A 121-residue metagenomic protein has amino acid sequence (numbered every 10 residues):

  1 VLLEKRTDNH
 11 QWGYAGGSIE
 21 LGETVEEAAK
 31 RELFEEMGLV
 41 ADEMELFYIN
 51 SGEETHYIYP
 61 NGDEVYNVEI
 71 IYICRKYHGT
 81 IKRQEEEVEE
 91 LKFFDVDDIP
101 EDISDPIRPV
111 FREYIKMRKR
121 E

Functional and structural regions predicted by a protein language model:
V1-Y14, A41: N-terminal strand-loop-strand
T7-N9, V25, E87: Residue-level structural signal for beta-strand termini and adjacent loop
H10, E35, G79: Glycine-centered loop/turn positions within well-structured domains that cap or flank conserved ligand/cofactor-binding
W12-G16, K92-D95: A short, polar/proline- and glycine-enriched secondary-structure boundary/capping micro-motif
Y14-Y48, Y72: The catalytic Nudix box helix
N50-T80: Active-site-adjacent beta-strand/loop module that shapes the phosphate/pyrophosphate-binding cleft
I71-I73, K82-E113: NUDIX/MutT-family hydrolases
K116-E121: Acidic/histidine-enriched, glycine/proline-rich intrinsically disordered or flexible terminal extensions
